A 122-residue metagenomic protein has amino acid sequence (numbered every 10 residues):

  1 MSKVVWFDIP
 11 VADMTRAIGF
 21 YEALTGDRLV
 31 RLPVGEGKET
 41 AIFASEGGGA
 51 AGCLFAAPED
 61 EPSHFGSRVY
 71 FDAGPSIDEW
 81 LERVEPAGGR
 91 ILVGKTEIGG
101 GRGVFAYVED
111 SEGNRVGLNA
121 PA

Functional and structural regions predicted by a protein language model:
M1-S2, D8-A50, G99: Core segments of cupin and vicinal oxygen chelate
V4-A12, E59-E85, V104-E109: Vicinal oxygen chelate
A17-Y21, V84, G113: Conserved active-site tyrosine of GNAT-family acetyltransferases
F43-G47, V108-S111, P121: Active-site beta-strand termini and strand-to-loop segments that position acidic
A51-F55: A short, structured beta-strand/loop element
G88, S111-E112: Residue-level recognition of short loop/turn positions
G99, L118-A122: Short beta->alpha transition motifs characteristic of CBS
